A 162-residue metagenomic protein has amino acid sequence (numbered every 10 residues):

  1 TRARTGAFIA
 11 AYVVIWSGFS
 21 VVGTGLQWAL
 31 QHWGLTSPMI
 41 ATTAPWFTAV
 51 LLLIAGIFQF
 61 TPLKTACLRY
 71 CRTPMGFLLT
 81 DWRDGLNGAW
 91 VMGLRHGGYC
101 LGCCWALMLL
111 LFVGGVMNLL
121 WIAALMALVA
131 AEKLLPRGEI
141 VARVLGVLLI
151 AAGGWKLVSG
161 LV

Functional and structural regions predicted by a protein language model:
T1-P38: Hydrophobic alpha-helical segments and helix pairs
T1-R2, C71-L128: Structural signal for alpha-helical transmembrane segments and their flanking helix-loop junctions in multi-pass
G23-Q31, F58, E132, W155: Membrane-water interface at transmembrane helix exits
Q31-L51, L111-R137: Hydrophobic alpha-helical transmembrane segments and immediately flanking/interface helices in integral membrane
W33-L51, I57-G98: Alpha-helical multi-pass membrane helix bundles of inner-membrane/thylakoid proteins, especially permease cores
L128-A152: Interfacial loop-to-transmembrane junctions
G154-V162: Juxtamembrane boundary at the C-terminal end of a transmembrane helix
